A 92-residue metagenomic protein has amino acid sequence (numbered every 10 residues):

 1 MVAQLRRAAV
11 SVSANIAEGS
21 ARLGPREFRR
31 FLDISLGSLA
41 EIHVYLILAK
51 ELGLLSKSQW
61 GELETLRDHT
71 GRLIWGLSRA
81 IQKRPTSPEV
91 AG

Functional and structural regions predicted by a protein language model:
M1-G92: Short, C-terminally biased terminal segments at protein or domain edges
